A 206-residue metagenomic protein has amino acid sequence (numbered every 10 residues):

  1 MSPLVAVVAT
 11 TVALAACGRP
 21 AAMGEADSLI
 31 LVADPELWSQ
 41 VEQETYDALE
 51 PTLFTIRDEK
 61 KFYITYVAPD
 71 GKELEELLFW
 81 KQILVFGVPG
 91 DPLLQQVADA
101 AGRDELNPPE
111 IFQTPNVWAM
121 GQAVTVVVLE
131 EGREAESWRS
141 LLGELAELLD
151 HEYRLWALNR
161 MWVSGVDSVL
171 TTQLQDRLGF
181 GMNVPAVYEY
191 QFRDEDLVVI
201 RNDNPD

Functional and structural regions predicted by a protein language model:
M1-A15: Sec-dependent bacterial lipoprotein signal peptides
C17-P205: N-terminal targeting sequences that direct proteins away from the cytosol to non-cytosolic compartments
